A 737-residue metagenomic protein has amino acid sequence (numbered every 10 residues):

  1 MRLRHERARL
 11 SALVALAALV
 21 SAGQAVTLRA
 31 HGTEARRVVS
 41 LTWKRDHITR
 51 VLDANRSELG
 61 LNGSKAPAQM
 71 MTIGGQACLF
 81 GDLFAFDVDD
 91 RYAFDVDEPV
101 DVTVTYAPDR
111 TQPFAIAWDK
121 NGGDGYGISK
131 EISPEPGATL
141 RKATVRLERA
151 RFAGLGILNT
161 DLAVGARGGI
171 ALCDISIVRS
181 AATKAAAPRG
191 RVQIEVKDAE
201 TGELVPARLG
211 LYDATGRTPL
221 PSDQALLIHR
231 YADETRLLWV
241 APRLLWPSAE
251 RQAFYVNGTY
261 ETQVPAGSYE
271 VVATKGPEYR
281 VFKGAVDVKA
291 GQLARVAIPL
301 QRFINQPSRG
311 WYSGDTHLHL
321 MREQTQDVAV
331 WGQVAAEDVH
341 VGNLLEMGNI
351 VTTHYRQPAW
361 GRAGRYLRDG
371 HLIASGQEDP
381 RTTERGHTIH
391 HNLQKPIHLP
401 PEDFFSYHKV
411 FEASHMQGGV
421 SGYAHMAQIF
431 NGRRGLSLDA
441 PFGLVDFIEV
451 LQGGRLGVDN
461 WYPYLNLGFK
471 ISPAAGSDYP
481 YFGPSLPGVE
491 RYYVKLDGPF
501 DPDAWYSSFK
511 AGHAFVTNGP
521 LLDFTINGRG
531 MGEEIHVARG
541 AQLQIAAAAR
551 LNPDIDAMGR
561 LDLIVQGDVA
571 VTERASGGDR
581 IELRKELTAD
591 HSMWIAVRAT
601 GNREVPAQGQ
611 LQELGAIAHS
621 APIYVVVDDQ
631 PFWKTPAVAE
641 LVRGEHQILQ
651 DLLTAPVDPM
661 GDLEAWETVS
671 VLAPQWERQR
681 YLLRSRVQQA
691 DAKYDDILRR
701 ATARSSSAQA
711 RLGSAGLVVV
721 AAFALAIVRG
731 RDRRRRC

Functional and structural regions predicted by a protein language model:
L28-A93, G122: Glycan-recognition and processing domains
T105-R110, R550: Solvent-exposed strand-to-loop "edge" motifs in beta-rich extracellular domains
G123-L155: Extracellular carbohydrate recognition and processing domains and analogous Trp-centered ligand-binding platforms
K142-I175, H317: Extracellular beta-strand ligand-recognition surfaces/modules
V178-R191, K197-G202: Beta-strand-rich domain onsets/edges
K197-T262, S268-Q306, L467-P473, S477-S707: C-terminal functional module detector
Y255, F282, Q306-P484, P502-A504 (+1 more regions): Catalytic cores of extracellular degradative/oxidative enzymes
S714-R731: A cross-kingdom C-terminal cell-surface attachment/processing module
